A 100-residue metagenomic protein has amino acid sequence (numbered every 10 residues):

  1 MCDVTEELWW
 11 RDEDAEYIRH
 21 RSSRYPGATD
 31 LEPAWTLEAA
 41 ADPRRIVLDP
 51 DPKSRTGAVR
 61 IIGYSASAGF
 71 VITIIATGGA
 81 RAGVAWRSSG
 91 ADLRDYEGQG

Functional and structural regions predicted by a protein language model:
M1-G100: Ribonuclease/tRNase effector modules and their secretory precursors
